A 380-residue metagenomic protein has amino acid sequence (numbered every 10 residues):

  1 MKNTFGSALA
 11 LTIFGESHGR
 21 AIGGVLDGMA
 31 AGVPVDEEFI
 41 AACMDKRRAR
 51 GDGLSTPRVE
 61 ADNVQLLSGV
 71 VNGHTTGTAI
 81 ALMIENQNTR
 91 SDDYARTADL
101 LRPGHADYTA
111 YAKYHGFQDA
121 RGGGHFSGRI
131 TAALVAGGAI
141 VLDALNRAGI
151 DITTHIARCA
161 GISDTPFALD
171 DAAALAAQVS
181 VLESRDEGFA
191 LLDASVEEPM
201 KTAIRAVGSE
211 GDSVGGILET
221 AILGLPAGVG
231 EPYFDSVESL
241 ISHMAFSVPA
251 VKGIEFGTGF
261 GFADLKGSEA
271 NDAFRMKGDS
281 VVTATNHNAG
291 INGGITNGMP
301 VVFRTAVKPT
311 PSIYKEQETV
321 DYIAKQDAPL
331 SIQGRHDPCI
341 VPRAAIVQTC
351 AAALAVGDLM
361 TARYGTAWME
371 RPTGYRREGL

Functional and structural regions predicted by a protein language model:
M1-R58: N-terminal, positively charged regions that mediate nucleic acid binding
A10, S312-L380: Internal helix-turn-beta structural module
A10-G15, Q118-I130, A227-E231, N288-I291 (+1 more regions): A short glycine/serine-rich beta->alpha loop
F14-R20, V135, E210-D327: Glycine-rich anion/phosphate-binding loop at the beta-strand->alpha-helix junction
R20-G32, G128-I150, T154, D235-H243 (+2 more regions): Alpha-helical support elements that line or immediately flank enzyme active sites and cofactor-binding pockets
C43-T109: Glycine-rich, N-terminal phosphate-binding loop and its surrounding beta-alpha-beta segment
A98-G124, T319-P338: Short acidic, glycine/tyrosine-flanked loop/strand segments centered on an H-E-D-like triad
K113-Y233: Glycine-rich, mobile lid/loop segments that gate access to catalytic sites or pores
